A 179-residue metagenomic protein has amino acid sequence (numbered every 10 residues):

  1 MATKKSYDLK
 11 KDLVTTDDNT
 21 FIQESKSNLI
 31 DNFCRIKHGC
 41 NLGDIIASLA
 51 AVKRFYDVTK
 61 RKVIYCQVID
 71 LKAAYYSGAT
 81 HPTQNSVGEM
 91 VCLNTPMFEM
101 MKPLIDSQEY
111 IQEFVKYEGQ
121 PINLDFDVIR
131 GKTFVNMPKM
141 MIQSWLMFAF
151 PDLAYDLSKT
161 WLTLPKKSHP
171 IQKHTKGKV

Functional and structural regions predicted by a protein language model:
A2-V179: Catalytic machinery of carbohydrate-active enzymes, primarily nucleotide-sugar-dependent glycosyltransferases
